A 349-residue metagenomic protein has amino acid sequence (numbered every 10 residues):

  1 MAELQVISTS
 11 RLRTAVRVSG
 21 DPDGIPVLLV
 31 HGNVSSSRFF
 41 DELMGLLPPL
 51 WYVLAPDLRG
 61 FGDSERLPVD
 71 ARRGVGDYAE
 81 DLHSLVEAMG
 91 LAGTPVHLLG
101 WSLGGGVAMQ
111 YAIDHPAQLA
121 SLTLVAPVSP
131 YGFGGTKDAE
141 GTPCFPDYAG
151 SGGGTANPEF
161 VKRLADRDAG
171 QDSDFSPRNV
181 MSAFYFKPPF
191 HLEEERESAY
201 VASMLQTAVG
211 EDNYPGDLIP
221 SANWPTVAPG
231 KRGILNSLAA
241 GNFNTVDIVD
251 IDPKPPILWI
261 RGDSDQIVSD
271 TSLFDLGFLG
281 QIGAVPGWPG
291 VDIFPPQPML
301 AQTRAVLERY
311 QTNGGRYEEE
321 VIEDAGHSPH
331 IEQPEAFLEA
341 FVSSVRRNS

Functional and structural regions predicted by a protein language model:
T9, L58-L99, L103, I113-D114 (+3 more regions): Active-site loop/oxyanion-hole signature of alpha/beta-hydrolase fold enzymes
T9-S19: A short loop-to-beta-strand scaffold at the N-terminal edge of the catalytic core in hydrolase folds
R17-A71, L85: Conserved HGGG/HGGXW glycine-rich cap/lid loop of the alpha/beta-hydrolase fold
V27-L29, V53, L99, I257 (+1 more regions): Hydrophobic beta-strand anchors of alpha/beta hydrolase catalytic cores
V107-Y111: Hydrolases whose catalytic domains are alpha/beta-hydrolase-1, hotdog thioesterase, or metallo-beta-lactamase-like
T123-V125, P130: A short, hydrophobic beta-strand element of the alpha/beta-hydrolase
T142-Q302: Alpha/beta-hydrolase
D275, G280-S349: Catalytic active-site module of serine/aspartate enzymes centered on a nucleophile-bearing elbow/loop
